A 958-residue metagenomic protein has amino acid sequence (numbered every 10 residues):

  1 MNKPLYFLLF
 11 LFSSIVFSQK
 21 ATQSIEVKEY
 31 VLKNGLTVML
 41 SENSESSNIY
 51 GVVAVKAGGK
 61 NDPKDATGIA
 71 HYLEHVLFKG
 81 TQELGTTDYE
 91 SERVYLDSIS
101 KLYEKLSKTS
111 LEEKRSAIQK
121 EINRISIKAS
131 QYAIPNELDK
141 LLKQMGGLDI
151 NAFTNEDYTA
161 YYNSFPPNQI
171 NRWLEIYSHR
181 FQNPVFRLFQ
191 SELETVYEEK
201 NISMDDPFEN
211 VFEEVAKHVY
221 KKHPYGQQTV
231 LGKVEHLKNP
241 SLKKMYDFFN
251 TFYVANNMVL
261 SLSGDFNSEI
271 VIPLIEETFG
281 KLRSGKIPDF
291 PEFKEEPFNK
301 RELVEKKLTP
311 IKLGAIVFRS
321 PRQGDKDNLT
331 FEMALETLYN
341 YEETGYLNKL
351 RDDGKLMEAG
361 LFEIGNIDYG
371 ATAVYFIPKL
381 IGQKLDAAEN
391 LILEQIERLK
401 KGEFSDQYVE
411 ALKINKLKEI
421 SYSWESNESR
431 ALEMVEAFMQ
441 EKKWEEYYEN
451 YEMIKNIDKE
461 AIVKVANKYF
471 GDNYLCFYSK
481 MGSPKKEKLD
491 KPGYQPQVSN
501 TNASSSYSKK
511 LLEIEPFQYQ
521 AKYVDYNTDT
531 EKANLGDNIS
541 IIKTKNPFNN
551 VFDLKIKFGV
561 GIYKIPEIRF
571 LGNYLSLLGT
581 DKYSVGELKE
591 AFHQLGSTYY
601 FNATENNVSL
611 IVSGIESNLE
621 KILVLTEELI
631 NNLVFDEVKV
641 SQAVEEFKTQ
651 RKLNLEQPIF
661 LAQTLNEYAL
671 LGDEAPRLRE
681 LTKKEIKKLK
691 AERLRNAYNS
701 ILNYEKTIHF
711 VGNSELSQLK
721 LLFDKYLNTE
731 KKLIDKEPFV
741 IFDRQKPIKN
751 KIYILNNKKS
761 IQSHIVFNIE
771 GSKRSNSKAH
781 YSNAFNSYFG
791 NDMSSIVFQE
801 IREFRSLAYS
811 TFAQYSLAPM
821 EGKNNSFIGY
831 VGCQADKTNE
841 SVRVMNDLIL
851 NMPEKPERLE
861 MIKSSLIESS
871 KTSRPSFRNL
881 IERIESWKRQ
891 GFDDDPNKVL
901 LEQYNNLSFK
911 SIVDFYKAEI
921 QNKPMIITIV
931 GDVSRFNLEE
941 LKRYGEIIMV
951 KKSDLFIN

Functional and structural regions predicted by a protein language model:
N2-F10: Sec-dependent signal peptide recognition, specifically the positively charged N-region followed immediately by
L9-S18: Hydrophobic h-region of N-terminal signal peptides that target proteins for export in Gram-negative bacteria
K20-S46, F517-N550: N- or domain-start disorder-to-order transition segments that initiate the globular core
K28-E29, T37-N43, Y246-T251, N299-K306 (+7 more regions): Short, surface-exposed beta-strand/loop micro-motifs that present aromatic residues
V31, Y89-I287, G314, R322 (+3 more regions): Charge-rich, well-structured scaffold segments of protease-associated domains
G35, S44-R93, I316, K326-Y339 (+9 more regions): Active/ligand-binding-proximal structured segments within catalytic/core domains that scaffold catalytic residues
V55-G59, P378-L380, F558-I562, E616 (+3 more regions): Beta-strand elements of well-folded, non-transmembrane domains
N201-M204, K217, I287-E343, Y375 (+6 more regions): His/Glu-based metal-binding/catalytic segments typifying zinc-dependent metallopeptidases
